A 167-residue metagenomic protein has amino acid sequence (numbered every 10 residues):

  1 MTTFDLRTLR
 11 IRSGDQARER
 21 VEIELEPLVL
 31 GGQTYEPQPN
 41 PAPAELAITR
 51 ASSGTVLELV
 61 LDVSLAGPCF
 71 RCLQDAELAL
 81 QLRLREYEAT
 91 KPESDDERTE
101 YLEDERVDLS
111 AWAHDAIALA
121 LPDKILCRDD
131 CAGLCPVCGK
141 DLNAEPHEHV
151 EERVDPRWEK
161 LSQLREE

Functional and structural regions predicted by a protein language model:
M1-E167: Structured interface patches
